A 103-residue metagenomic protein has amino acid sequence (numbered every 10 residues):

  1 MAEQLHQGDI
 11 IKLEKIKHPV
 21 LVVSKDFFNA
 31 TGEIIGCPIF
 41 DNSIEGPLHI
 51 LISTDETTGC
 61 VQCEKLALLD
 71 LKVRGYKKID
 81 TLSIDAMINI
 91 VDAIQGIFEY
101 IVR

Functional and structural regions predicted by a protein language model:
M1-R103: Conserved functional hotspots at enzyme active or ligand-binding sites that engage polyanionic ligands
